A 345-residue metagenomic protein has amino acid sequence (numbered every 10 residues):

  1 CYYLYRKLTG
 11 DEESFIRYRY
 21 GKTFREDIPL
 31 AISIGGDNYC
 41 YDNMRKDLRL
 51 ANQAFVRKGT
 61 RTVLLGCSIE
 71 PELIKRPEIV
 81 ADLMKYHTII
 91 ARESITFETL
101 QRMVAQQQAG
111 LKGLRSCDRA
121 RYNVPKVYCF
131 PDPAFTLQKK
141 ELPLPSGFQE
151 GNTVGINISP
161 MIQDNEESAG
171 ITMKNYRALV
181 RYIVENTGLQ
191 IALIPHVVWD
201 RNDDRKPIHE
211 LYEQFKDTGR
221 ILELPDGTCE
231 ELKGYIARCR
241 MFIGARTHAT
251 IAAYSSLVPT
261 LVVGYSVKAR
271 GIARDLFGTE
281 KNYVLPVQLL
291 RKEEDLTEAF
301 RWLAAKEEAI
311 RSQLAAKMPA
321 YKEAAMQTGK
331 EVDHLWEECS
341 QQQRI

Functional and structural regions predicted by a protein language model:
C1-I345: Active-site anion-handling motifs in enzyme catalytic cores
